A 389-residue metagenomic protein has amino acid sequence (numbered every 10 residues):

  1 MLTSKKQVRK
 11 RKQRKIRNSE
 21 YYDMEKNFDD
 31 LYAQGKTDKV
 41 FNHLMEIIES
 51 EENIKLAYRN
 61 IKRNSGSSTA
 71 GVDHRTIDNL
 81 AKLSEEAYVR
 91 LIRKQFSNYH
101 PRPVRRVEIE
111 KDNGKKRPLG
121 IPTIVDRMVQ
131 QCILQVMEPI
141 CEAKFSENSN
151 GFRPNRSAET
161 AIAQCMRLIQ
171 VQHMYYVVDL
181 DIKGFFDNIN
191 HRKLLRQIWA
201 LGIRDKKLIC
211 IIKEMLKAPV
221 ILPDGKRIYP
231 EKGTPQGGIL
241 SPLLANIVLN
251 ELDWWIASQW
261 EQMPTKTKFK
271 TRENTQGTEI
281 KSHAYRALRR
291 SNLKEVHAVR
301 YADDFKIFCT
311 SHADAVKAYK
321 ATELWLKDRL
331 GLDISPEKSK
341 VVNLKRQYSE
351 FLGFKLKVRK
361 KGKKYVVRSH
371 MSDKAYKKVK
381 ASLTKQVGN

Functional and structural regions predicted by a protein language model:
M1-K36, P264-H283, A287: Intrinsically disordered, low-complexity and often Lys/Arg-enriched segments
N18-I239: Conserved pre-catalytic core of RNA-dependent polymerases
K94-H100, W260-F269, K378-V387: Short, conserved aromatic-histidine micro-motifs
P103, K144-N148, R153-R156, T160-P336 (+2 more regions): Conserved polymerase palm-domain catalytic core
G114, D126, N250, W254 (+4 more regions): Short, glycine-/Ser/Thr-/acidic-enriched flexible segments
P118-L119, V129-Q130, D187-I189, A257 (+3 more regions): Short helix/loop capping segments that flank catalytic or ligand/cofactor-binding pockets
K217, K226, L330-N389: A conserved non-catalytic segment of reverse transcriptases and RNA-directed RNA polymerases corresponding to the late
